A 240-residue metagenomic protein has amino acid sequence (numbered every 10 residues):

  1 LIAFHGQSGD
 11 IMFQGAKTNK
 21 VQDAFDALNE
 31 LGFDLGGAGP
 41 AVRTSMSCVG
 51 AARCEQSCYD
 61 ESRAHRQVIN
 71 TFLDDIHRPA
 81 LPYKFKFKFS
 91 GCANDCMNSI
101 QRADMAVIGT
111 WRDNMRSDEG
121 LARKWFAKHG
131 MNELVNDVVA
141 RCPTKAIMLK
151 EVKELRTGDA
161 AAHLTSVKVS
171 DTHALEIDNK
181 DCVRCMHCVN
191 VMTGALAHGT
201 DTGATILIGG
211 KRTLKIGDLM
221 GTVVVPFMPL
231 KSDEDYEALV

Functional and structural regions predicted by a protein language model:
L1-V135, R141, K145, L155-D159 (+1 more regions): Small-residue-enriched alpha-helical segments and adjacent helix-cap loops that form tight helix-helix packing
Q22, D201-G203, E237: Non-catalytic, well-ordered alpha-helical scaffold segments
A52-Q56, P226-F227, K231: Short coil/turn segments at secondary-structure junctions
R116, K128, N136-V139, P143-T144 (+4 more regions): A structural signal for small-residue-enriched, beta-sheet-centric alpha/beta enzyme cores and oligomeric scaffold folds
E151: Short helix-start
S232-Y236, V240: Long, compositionally biased charged/polar accessory segments in the mid-to-C-terminal portions of proteins
